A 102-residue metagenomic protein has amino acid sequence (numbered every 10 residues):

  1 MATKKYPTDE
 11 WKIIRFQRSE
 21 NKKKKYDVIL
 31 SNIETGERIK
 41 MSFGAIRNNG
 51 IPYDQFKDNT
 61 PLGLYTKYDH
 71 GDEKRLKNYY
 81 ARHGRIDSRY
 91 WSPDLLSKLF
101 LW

Functional and structural regions predicted by a protein language model:
M1-W102: Arg/Lys-rich, low-complexity, intrinsically disordered basic segments
